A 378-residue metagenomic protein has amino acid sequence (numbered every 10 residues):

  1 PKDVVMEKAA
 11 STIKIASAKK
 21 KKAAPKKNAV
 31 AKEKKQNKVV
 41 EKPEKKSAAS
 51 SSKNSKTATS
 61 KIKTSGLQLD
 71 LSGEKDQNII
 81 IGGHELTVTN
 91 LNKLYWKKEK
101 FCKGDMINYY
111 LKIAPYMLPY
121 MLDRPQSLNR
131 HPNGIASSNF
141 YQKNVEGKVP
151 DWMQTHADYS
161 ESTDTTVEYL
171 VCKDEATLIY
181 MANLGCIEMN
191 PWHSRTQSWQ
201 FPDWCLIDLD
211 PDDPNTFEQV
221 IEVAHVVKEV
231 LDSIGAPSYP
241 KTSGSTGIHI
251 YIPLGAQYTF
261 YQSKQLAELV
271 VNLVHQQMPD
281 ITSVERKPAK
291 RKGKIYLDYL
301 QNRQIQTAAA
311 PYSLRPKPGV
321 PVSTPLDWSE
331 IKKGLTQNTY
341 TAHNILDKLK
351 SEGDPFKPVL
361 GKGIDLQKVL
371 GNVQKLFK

Functional and structural regions predicted by a protein language model:
P1-K100, D105-I107, L118, L122-D123 (+4 more regions): C-terminal accessory nucleic-acid interaction domains of nucleic acid-metabolism proteins
Y95-W96, I135-S138, K148, N215 (+2 more regions): Flexible loop/turn segments at secondary-structure boundaries
I113: Structured ligand/cofactor/substrate-binding pocket environments in proteins
R124-H156: Polyanion/phosphate-binding surface patch
L128-H131, S238-G244, E285-A289: Short beta-strand
E168-S243, G255-Q262, K378: Signature for HUH/AEP ssDNA processing cores
H249-G255, Y296-Y299: A short beta-strand motif that forms the metal-chelation/ATP-contact edge of phosphoryl-transfer active sites
